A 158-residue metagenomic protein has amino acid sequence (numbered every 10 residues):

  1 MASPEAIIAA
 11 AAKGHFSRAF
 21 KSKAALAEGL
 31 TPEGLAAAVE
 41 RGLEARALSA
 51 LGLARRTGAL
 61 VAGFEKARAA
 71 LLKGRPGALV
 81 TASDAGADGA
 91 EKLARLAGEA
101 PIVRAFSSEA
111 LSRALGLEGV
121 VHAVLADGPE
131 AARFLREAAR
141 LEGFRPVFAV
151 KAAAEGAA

Functional and structural regions predicted by a protein language model:
A2-S3, A62, F106, L125-A126: A conserved hydrophobic position in a structured secondary element of the catalytic/binding core that shapes
S3-V80: Extended interfacial segments that mediate partner engagement and assembly in macromolecular machines
P4, D84-G86, G128-E130: Short glycine-rich anion-binding loops that position phosphate/pyrophosphate groups of nucleotides and phosphorylated
A50, T57-G58, A69-P76, A87-L96 (+3 more regions): Active-site cofactor/cluster-binding pocket
A94-E99, A139-R140: Short, solvent-exposed amphipathic alpha-helical segments in soluble enzyme and RNA/protein-processing domains
A100-A105: Short hydrophobic/aromatic-enriched beta-strand-loop microsegments
S108, S112-E155: Helix-rich interaction surfaces within compact, conserved domain-sized segments that mediate assembly or partner
